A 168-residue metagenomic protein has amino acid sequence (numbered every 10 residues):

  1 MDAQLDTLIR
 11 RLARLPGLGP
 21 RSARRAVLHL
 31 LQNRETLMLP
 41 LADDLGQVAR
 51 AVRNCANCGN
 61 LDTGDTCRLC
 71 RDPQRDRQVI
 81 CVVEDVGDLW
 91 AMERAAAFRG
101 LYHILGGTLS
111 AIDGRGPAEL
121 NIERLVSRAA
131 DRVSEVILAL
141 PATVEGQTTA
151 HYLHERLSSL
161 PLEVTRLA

Functional and structural regions predicted by a protein language model:
M1-P16: Extended, structured, electrostatic nucleic-acid-contact surfaces
T7, R34, R99, V126-A168: Long C-terminal interaction/binding lobes of large macromolecular proteins
T7-R10, N33-R53: Short Cys/His-rich Zn2+-coordinating modules
A13, L31, G46, T63 (+5 more regions): Signal for well-folded cores of large energy- and translation-related assemblies
A23, R71-T143: Extended interfacial segments that mediate partner engagement and assembly in macromolecular machines
V52, L61-G64, V79: Residues immediately within or flanking Cys/His clusters that coordinate Zn2+ in small zinc-binding modules
C55-C58, C67-C70: Short cysteine-rich clusters marking metal-coordination/redox-active sites
